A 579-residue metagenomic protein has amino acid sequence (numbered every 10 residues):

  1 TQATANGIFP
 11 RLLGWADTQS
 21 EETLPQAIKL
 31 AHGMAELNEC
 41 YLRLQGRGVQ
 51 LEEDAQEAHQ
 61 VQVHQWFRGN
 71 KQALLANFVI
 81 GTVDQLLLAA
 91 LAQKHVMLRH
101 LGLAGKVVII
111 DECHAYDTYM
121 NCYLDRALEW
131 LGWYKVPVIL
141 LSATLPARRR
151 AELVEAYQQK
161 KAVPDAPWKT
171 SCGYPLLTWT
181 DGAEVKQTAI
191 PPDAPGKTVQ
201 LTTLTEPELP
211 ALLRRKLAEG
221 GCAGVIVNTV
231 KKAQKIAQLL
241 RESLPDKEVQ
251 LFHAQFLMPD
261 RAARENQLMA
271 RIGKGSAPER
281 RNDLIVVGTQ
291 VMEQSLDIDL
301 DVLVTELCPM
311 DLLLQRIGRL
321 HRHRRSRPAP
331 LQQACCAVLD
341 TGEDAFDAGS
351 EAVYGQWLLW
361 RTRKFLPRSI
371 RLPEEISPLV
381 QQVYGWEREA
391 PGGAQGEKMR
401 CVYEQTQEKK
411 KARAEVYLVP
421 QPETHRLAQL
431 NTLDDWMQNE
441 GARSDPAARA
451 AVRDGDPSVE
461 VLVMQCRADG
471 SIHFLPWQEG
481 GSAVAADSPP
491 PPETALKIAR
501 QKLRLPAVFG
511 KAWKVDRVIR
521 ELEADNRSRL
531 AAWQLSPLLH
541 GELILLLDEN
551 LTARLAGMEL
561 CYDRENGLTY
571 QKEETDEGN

Functional and structural regions predicted by a protein language model:
T1-A16, L30-E36, L145-R149, V230: Conserved Walker A/P-loop ATP-binding site and its immediately adjacent core in helicase/helicase-like ATPase domains
P10-N77, V83-L87: A substrate-engagement module of RecA-like helicase motors
T18-Y41, E52-E53, A162-Y174, L244-R261: Conserved RecA-like helicase motor-core motifs
Q72-A90, P278-E293: Conserved two-lobed SF2 helicase motor
L98-V107, H114-Q187: Post-DEXD/H (motif II) to motif III coupling segment of the RecA-like Helicase ATP-binding lobe
R150, P207, A211-S276, L300 (+1 more regions): C-terminal helicase lobe and adjacent C-terminal extensions/tails of nucleic-acid helicase motors
K161-A233: Conserved interdomain linker/interface between the two RecA-like ATPase lobes of SF2 helicase motors
